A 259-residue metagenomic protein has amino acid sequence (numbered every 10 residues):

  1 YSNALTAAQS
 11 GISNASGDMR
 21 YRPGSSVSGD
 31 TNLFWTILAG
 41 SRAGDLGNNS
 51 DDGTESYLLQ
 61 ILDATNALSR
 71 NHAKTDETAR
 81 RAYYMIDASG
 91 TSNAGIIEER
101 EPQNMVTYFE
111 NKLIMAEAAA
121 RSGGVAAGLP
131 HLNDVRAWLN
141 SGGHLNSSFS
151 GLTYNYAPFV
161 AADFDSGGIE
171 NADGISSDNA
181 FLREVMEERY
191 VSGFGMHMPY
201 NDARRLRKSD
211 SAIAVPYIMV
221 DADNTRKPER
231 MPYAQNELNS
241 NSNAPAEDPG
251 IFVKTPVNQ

Functional and structural regions predicted by a protein language model:
Y1-S50, L68-Q259: Acidic/polar-rich alpha-helix caps and helix-coil junctions
L58: Aromatic (Trp/Tyr) and acidic
L62-T65: Generic hydrophobic, helix-prone segments enriched in Leu/Val/Ile
